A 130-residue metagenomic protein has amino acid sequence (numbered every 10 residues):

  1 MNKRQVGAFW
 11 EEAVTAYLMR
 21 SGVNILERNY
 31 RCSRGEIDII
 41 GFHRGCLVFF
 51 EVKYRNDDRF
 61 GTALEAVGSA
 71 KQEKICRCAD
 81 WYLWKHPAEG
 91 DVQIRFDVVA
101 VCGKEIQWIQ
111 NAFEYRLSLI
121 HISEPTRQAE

Functional and structural regions predicted by a protein language model:
M1-R28: Acidic-basic catalytic patches of nuclease active cores, encompassing PD-(D/E)XK and other metal-cofactor nuclease
K3, C32-G35: Short acidic/glycine-enriched loop/turn segments that link adjacent beta-strands
N29, I40, K53-R55, V99 (+2 more regions): Anionic group-transfer/hydrolysis microenvironments
I37-F60, I75: Conserved catalytic cores of phosphodiester-cleaving nucleases, focusing on short active-site segments
C46-V48, D97, Q107: Protein kinase-like catalytic core scaffold
Y54-C102: Catalytic cores of nucleic-acid endonucleases
V101-L119: Short, low-complexity, polybasic intrinsically disordered segments
I120-E130: Single conserved hydrophobic/aromatic residue that forms the stacking wall/gate of nucleotide- or nucleobase-binding
